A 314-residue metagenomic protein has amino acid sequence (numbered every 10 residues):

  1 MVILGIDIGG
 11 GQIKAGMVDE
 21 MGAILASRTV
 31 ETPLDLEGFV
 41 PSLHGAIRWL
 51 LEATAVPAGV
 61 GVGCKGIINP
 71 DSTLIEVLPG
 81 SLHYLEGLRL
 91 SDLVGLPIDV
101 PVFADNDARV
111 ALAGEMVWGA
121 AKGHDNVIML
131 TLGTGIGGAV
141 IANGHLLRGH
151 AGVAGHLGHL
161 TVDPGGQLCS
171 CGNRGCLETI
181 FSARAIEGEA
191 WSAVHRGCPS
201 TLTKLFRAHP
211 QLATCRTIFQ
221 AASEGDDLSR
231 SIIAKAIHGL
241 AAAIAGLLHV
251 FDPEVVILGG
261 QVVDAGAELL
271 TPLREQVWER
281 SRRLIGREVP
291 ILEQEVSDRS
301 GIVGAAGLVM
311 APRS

Functional and structural regions predicted by a protein language model:
V2-P41, G45, L74-V77, G152: Short glycine-rich, Thr/Ser-proximal phosphate-binding strand/loop in the N-terminal lobe of ATP-dependent enzymes
V18, F103-M116, V263-S314: Glycine-rich phosphate-binding/hydrolytic loop that grips phosphoryl groups
V18, I180-V256, P290: A mobile "lid/hinge" subdomain adjacent to the ATP/sugar-phosphate binding pocket shared across diverse ATP-dependent
I24-V56, D92, E224, S231-I232: N-terminal phosphate-binding loop and adjacent alpha-helix
E37-H44, R48, V56-V60, I68-I128 (+1 more regions): Glycine-rich phosphate-binding loop and adjoining helix at the ATP-binding site of ATP-dependent phosphoryl-transfer
A55-K65, F103, D252-Q261: Short glycine-rich phosphate-binding loop at a beta-alpha junction
A104-A108, V162-C198: Glycine-rich phosphate-binding loop plus the immediately following alpha-helix
K122-F181: Glycine-rich phosphate-binding loop of actin/hexokinase-like ATP-binding domains
